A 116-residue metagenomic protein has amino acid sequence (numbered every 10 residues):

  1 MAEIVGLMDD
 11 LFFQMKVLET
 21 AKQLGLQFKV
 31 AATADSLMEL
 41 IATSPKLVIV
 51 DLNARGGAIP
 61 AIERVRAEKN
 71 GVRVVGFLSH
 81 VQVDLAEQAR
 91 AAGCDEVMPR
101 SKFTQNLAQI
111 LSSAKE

Functional and structural regions predicted by a protein language model:
A2-D10: Conserved acidic segment of CheY-like receiver
L11-K29: Two-component/phosphorelay signaling modules centered on CheY-like receiver
A32-L47: Acidic, metal-coordinating helix/loop segments flanking the phosphotransfer/catalytic sites of two-component signaling
V50-V65: Conserved phosphotransfer microenvironments
R66-G71, A92: Conserved phosphotransfer cores of two-component systems
V72-V81: A short, hydrophobic beta-strand element within the central beta-sheet of small alpha/beta folds
V81-E96: Alpha4 helix (beta4-alpha4-beta5 surface) of REC/receiver domains from two-component response regulators
G93-Q105: Output/docking surface of receiver
